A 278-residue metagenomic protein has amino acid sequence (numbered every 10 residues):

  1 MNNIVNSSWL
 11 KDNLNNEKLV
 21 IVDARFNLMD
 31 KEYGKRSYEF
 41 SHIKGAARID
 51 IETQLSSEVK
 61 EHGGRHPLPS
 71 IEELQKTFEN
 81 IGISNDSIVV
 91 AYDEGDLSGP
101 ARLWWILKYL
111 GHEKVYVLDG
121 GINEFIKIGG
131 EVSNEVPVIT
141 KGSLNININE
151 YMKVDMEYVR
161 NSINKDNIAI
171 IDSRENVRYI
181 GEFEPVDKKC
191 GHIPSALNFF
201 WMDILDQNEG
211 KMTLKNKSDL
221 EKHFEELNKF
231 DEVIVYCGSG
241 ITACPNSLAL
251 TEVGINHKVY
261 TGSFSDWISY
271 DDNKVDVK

Functional and structural regions predicted by a protein language model:
M1-K278: Cytosolic catalytic domains that perform sulfur/thiol-centered chemistry
